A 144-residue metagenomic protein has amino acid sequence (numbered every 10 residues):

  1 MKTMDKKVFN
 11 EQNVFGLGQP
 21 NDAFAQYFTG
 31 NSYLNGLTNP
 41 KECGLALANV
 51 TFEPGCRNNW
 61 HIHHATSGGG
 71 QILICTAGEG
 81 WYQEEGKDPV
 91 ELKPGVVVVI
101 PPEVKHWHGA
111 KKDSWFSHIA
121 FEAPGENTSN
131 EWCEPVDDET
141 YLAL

Functional and structural regions predicted by a protein language model:
M1-A46, S129-L144: A short, N-terminal "cap"/entry segment at the start of jelly-roll beta-barrel domains of the cupin/DSBH fold
N49-E53, H64-Y82, F121-A123: Short, conserved beta-strand element in jelly-roll/cupin
N59-H61, Y82-Q83, I100, K105-K112: Short beta-strand His + acidic residue motifs that chelate non-heme Fe in jelly-roll/DSBH and cupin folds
G86-E103: Short acidic-glycine-tyrosine-enriched beta hairpin
V99, D113-W132: A short hydrophobic beta-strand segment most commonly corresponding to one strand of the jelly-roll/cupin
